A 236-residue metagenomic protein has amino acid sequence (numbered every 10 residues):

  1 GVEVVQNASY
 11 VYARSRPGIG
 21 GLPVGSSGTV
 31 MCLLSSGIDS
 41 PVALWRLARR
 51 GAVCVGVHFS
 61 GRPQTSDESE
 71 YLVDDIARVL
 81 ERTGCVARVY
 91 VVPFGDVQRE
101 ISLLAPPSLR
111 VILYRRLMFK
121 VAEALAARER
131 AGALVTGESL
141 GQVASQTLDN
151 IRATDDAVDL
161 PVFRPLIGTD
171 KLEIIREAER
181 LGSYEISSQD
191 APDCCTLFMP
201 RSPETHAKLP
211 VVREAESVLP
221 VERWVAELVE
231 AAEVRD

Functional and structural regions predicted by a protein language model:
G1-Q6, E179, T196-M199, P203: SAM-dependent transferase fold signal centered on methyltransferase-like domains, encompassing both Class I
E3-L181: ATP-dependent adenylation/nucleotidyltransferase module used to activate substrates
G182-D190: A short alpha-helix-loop-beta-strand transition element characteristic of N-terminal alpha/beta dinucleotide-binding
Q189-D236: The feature marks non-catalytic terminal segments
